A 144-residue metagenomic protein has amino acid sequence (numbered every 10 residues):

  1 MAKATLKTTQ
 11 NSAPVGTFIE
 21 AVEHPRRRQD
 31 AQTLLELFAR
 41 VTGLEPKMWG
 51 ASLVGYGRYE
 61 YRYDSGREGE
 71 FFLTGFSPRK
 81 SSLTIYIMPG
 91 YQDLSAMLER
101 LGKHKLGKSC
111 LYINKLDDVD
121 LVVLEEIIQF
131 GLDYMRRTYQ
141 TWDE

Functional and structural regions predicted by a protein language model:
M1-E144: Charge-dense, helix-prone N-terminal extensions
